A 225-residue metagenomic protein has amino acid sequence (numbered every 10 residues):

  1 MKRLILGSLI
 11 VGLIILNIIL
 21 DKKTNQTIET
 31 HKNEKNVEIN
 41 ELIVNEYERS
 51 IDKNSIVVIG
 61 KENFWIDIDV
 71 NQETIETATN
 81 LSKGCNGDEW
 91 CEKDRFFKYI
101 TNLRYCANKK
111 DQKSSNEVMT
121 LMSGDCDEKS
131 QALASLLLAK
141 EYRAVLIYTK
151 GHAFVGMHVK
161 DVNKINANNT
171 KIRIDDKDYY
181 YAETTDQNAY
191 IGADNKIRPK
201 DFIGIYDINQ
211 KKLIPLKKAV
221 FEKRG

Functional and structural regions predicted by a protein language model:
K2-G225: A structural boundary/capping signal
